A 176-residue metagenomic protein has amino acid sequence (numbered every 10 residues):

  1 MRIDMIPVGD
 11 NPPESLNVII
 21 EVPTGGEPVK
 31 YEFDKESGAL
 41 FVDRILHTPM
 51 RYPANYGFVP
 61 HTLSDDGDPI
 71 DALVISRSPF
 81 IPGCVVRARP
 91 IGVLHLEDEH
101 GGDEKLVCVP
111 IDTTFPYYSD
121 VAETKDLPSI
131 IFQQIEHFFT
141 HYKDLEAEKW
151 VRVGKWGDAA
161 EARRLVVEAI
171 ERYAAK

Functional and structural regions predicted by a protein language model:
M1-K176: Hydrophobic N-terminal alpha-helices or hydrophobic patches in metabolic proteins across all domains of life
